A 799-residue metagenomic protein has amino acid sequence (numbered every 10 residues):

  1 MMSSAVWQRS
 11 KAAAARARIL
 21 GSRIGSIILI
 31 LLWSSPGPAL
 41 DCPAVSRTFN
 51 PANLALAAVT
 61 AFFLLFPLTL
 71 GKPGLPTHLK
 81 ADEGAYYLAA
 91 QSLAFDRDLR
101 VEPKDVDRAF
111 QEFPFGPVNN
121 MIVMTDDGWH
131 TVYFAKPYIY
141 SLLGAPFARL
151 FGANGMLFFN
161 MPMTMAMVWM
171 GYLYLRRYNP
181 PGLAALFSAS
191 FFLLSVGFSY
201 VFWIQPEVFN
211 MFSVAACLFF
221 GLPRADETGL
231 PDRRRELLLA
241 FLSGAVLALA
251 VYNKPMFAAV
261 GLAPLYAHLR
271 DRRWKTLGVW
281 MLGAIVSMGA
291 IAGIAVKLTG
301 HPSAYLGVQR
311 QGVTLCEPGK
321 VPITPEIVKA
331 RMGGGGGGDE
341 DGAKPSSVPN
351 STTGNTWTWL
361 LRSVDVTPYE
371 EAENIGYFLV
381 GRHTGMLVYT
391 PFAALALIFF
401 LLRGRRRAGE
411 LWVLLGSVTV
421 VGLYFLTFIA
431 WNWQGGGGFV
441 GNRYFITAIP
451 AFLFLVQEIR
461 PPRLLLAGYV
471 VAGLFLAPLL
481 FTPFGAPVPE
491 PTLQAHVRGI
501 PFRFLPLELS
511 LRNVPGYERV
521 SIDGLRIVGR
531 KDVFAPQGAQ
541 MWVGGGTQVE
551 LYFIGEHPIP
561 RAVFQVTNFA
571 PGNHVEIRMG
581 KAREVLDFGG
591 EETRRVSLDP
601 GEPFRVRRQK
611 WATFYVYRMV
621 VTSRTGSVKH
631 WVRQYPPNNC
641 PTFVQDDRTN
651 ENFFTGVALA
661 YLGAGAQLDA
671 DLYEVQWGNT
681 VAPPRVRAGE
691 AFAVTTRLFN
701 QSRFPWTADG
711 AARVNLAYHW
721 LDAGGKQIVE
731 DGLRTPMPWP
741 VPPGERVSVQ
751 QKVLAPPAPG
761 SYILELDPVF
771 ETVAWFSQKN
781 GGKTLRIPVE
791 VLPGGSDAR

Functional and structural regions predicted by a protein language model:
R23, L29, A39, A52-T60 (+4 more regions): Signature aromatic-anchored transmembrane alpha helix within multi-pass, membrane-resident enzymes that catalyze glycan
G37, V168, L265-Y266, L387-L411 (+3 more regions): Hydrophobic, aromatic-rich transmembrane alpha-helices and their immediate juxtamembrane boundary segments
A90, F187-S188, F192, F220 (+3 more regions): Membrane-interface alpha helices of multi-pass inner-membrane proteins
F95-Y140, G144-A148, Q309-E370: Interfacial juxtamembrane loops and adjacent helix segments that form the catalytic/substrate-binding surfaces
G155-P180, A216-F220: Transmembrane-helix motifs of polytopic, lipid-linked glycan transferases
W169-V196, M211-F212, P231-R235: Transmembrane-helix signature of polytopic, membrane-embedded enzymes that assemble or transfer cell-envelope glycans
M170-L173, F209-L230, L239-L247, P264 (+1 more regions): Specific aromatic-rich, kink-prone transmembrane helix
P223-L230, A259-I285, G289-G293, F399-A408: Perimembrane helix-loop-helix junctions
